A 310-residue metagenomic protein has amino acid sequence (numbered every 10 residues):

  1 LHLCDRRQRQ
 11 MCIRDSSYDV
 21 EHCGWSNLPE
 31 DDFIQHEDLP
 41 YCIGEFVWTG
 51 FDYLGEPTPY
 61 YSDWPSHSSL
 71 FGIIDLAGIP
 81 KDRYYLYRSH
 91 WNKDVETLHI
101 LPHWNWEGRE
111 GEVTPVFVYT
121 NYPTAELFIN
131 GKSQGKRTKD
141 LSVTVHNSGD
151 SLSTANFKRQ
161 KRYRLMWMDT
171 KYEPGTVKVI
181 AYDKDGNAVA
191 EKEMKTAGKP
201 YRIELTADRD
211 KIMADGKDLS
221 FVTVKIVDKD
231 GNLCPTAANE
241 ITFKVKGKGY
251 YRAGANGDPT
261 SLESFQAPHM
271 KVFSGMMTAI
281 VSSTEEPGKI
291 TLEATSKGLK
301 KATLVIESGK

Functional and structural regions predicted by a protein language model:
L1-I13: Single conserved hydrophobic/aromatic residue that forms the stacking wall/gate of nucleotide- or nucleobase-binding
Q10, D38-G78: Aromatic/acidic polysaccharide-binding cleft in carbohydrate-active enzymes
D75-G108, L205-K211: Short, compositionally biased P/S/T/A/G/V-rich stretches that sit at domain boundaries
V116-T120, I180-A181, T206, K217-P235 (+1 more regions): Beta-strand-rich structural segments
N121, L127-K139, E191-E193, L219 (+1 more regions): Short flexible loop/turn segments that cap and initiate beta-strands
Q160, L165-Y172, S264-E285: Short, hydrophobic beta-strand segments
Y172-T176, L219, P287-K289: Extracellular Ig-like/FN3 beta-sandwich strand-entry sites
G186-G198, K300-G309: Edge beta-strands of extracellular beta-sandwich domains
